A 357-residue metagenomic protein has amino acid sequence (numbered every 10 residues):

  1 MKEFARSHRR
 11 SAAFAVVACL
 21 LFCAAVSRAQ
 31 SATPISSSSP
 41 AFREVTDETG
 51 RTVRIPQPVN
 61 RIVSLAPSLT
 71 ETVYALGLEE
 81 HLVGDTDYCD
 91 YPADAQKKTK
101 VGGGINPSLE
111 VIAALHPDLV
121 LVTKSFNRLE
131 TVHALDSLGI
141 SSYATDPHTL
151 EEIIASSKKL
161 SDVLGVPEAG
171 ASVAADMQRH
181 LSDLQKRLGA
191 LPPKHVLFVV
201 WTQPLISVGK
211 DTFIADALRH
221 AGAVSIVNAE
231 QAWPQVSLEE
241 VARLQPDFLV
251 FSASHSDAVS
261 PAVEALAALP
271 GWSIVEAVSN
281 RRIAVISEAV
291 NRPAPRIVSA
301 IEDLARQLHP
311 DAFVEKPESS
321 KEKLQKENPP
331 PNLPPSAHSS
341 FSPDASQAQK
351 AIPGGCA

Functional and structural regions predicted by a protein language model:
M1-H8: N-terminal secretory signal peptides that target proteins for export/translocation
A12, P34, L333-K350, C356-A357: Intrinsically disordered, low-complexity segments enriched in serine/proline and basic residues
A12-A24: Bacterial N-terminal signal peptides
V26-R61, Q185, P353-C356: N-terminal hydrophobic or amphipathic helices and topogenic motifs
S36, F42, R51-T52, D118-L119 (+6 more regions): Extracytoplasmic substrate-binding proteins
F42, N60-F126, T131, A229 (+1 more regions): A short, structured surface patch at a secondary-structure boundary
T86, K210-P234, A253: His/Asp/Glu-enriched short active-site or ligand-binding loop at hydrolase and phosphoryl-transfer sites
L109-H116, L138, V236-Q245: Short helices/loops that flank or line small-molecule/ion binding pockets
